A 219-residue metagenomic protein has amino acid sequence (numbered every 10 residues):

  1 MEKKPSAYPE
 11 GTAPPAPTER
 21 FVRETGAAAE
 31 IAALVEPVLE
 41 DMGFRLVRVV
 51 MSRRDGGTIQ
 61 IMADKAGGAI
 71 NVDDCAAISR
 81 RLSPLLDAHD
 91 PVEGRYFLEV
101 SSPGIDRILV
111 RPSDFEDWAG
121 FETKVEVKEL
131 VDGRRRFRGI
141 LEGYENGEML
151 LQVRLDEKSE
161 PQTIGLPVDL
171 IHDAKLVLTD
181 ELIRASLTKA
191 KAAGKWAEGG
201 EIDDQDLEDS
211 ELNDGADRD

Functional and structural regions predicted by a protein language model:
M1-L176, D180-D219: Short Lys/Arg-rich amphipathic alpha-helical segments
